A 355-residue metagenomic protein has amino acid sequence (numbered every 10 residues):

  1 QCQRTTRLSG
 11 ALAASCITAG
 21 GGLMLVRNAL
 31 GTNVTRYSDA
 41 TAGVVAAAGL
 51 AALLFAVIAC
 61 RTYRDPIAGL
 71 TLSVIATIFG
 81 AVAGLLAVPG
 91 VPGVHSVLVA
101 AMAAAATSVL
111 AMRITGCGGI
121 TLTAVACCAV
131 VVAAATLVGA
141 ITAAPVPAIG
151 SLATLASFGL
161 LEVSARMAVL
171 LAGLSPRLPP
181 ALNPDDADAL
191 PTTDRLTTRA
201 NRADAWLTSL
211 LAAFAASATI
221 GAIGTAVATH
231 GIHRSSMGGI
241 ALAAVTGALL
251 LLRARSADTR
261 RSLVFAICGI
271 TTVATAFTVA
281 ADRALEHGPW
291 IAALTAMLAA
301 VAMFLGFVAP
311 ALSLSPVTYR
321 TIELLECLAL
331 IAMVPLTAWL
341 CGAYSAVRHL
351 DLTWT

Functional and structural regions predicted by a protein language model:
C2-T115, A126-A133: Core alpha-helical transmembrane segments of integral membrane proteins
T18-N33, I78-L86, A216-T229, V273-V279 (+2 more regions): Membrane-embedded alpha-helical segments in integral membrane proteins
P66-A76, G119-A129, R261-I270, I322-L325: Cytoplasmic-side transmembrane-helix entry/capping segments in multi-pass membrane proteins
S96-F265, F277-A284: Generic multipass alpha-helical transmembrane bundles of integral membrane proteins
R283-L305: Short alpha-helical packing/oligomerization segments
A302-L314: Transmembrane alpha-helical segments of integral membrane proteins
L324-A343: Final/C-terminal transmembrane alpha-helix of multipass membrane proteins
A338-T355: Juxtamembrane boundary at the C-terminal end of a transmembrane helix
